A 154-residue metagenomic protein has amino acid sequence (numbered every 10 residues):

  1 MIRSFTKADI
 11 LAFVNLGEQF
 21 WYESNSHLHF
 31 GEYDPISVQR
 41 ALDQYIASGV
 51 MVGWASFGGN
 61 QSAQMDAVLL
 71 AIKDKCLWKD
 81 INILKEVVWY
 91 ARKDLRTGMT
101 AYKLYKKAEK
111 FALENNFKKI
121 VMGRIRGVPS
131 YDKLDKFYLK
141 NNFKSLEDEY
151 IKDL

Functional and structural regions predicted by a protein language model:
M1-N15: A short beta-loop-alpha structural element at the N-terminal edge of CoA-dependent acyl/N-acetyltransferase catalytic
W21-A41: Conserved GNAT-fold acetyl-CoA-binding loop/helix
R40-A55: A short helix-loop-beta-strand connector motif used in the catalytic cores of GNAT acetyltransferases and, in some
A55, S62-D74: Conserved beta-strand in the GNAT
K75-E86, L146: A conserved beta-turn-beta hairpin within the catalytic core of GNAT-like acetyltransferases that forms part
V87-G98: A short, internal acetyl-CoA/4′-phosphopantetheine-binding micro-motif in the GNAT/acyltransferase core
T97-K110: Conserved acetyl-CoA-binding loop-helix of GNAT-fold acetyltransferases
I120-K133, L154: Conserved beta-strand-loop-alpha-helix junction that forms the acyl-donor binding cleft
